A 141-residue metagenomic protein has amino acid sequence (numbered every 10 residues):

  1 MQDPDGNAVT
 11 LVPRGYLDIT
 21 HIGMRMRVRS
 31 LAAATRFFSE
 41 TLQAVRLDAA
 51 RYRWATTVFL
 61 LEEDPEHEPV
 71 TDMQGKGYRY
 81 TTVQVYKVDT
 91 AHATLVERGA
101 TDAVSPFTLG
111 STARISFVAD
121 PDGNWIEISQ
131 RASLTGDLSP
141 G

Functional and structural regions predicted by a protein language model:
M1-A8, R29-A32, K76, Y80-W125 (+1 more regions): Vicinal oxygen chelate
A8-P13, A44-K76, A119-P121, W125-S133: Conserved short beta-strand elements that form part of the metal-binding/catalytic scaffold of enzyme active sites
T10-D48, K76-V83, S129-G141: N-terminal beta-strand motif that seeds the catalytic metal site of vicinal oxygen chelate
V12, F38, V70, D102-P106: Intrinsically disordered, low-complexity segments enriched in polar/charged residues with Gly/Pro, especially when
L17-D18, T71, G75, D102-A103: General secondary-structure edge motif
S30-T35, R46, A50, V58-E66 (+2 more regions): Solvent-exposed, well-ordered amphipathic alpha-helical segments that flank/support binding or catalytic loops
Q43-A49, T101-P106: Short secondary-structure junctions
T56-T57, T112-R114, G141: Short secondary-structure boundary/hinge segments and terminal tails
